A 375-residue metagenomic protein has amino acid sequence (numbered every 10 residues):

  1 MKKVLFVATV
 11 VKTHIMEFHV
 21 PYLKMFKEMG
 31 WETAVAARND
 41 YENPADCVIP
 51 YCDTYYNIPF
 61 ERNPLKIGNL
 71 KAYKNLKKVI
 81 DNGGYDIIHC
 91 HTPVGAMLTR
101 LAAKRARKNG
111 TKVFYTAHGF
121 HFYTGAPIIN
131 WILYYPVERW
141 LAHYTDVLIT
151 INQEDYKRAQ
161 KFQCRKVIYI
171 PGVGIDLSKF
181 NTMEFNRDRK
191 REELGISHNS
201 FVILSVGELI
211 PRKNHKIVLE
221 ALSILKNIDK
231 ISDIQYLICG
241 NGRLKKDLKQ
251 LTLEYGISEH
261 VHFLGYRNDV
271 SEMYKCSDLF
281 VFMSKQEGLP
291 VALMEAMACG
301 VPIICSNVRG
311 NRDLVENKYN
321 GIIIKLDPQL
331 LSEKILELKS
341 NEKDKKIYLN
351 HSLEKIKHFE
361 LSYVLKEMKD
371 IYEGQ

Functional and structural regions predicted by a protein language model:
L5-G68, E154-Q160, Y169, R243: N-terminal strand-loop element at the rim of the active site of nucleotide-sugar-dependent glycosyltransferases
M16-P21, F201-K226, Y236, R243-K249: A conserved mid-protein helix/loop that constitutes part of the nucleotide-sugar donor-binding site
Y56-N57, R139-R187: Donor nucleotide-sugar binding/catalytic pocket of nucleotide-sugar-dependent glycosyltransferases
A72-N75, N181-I196, D344: A short helix/loop element that forms part of the nucleotide-sugar donor recognition site in Leloir-type
E192, E337, D344-H358, E367-D370: A short, well-ordered alpha-helix in the C-terminal region of glycosyltransferases
Y266, K285: Aromatic "clamp/platform" in nucleotide-sugar-dependent glycosyltransferases that forms part of the donor/acceptor
L293, P302-C305, V315: Short hydrophobic beta-strand element within catalytic cores of glycosyltransferases and related nucleotide-activated
N317-K318, I322-Q329, E337-E342: Conserved acidic donor-binding segment of nucleotide-sugar-dependent glycosyltransferases
